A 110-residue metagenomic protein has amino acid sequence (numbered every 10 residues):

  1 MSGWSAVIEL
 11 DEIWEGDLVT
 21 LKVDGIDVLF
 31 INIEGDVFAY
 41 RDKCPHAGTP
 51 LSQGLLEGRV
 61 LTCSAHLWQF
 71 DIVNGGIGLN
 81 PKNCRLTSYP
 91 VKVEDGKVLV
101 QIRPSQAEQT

Functional and structural regions predicted by a protein language model:
M1-G58, D71-I72, R85-T110: N-terminal pre-ligand scaffold of iron-sulfur
C44, C63-H66: Short cysteine clusters
G58-R59, N80: Amphipathic, hydrophobic secondary-structure cores in small proteins
T62, N83: Short acidic-hydrophobic sequence patches enriched in Asp/Glu that either
G75-G76: Glycine-centered positions in the ABC transporter ATPase nucleotide-binding domain
